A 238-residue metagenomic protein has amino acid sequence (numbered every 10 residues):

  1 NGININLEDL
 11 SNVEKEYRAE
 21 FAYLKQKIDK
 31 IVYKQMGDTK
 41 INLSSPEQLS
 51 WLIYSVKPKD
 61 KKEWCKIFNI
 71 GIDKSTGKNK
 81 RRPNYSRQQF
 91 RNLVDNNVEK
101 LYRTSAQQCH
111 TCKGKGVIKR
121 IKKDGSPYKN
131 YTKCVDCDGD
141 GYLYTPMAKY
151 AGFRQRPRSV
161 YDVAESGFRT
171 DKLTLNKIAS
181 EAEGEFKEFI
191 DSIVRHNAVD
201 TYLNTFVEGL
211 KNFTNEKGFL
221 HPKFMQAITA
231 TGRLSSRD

Functional and structural regions predicted by a protein language model:
N1-D238: Conserved "right-hand" nucleotidyltransferase catalytic core of DNA-directed polymerases
